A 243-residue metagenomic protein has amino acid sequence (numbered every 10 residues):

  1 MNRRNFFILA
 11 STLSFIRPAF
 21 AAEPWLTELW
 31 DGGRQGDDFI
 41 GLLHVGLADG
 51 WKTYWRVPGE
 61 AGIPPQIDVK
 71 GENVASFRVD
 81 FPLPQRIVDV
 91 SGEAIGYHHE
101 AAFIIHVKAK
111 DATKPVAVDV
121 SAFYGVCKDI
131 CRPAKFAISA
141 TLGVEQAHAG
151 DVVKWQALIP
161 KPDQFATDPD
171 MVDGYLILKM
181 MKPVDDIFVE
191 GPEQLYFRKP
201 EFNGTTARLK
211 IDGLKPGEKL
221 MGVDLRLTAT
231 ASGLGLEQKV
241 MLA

Functional and structural regions predicted by a protein language model:
N5-A21: N-terminal export signals
F20-A243: Extracellular/lumen-exposed scaffold segments
